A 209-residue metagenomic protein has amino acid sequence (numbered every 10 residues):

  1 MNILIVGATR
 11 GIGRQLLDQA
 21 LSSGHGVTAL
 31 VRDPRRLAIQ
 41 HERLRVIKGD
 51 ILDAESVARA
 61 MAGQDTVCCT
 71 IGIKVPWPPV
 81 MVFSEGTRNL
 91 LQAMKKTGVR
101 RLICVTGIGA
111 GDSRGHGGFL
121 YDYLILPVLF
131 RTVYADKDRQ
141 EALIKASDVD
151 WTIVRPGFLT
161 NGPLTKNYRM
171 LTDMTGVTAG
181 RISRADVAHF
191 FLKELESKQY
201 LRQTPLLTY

Functional and structural regions predicted by a protein language model:
I3-S22: N-terminal Rossmann NAD(P)H-binding glycine-rich loop of SDR-like oxidoreductase domains
L30-R35, D50-I51: N-terminal Rossmann-fold cofactor-binding loop
R45-Q64: Conserved Rossmann-fold cofactor-binding substructure of NAD(P)-dependent oxidoreductases
I71-V75, T106: Conserved NAD(P)H cofactor-binding loop of Rossmann-fold oxidoreductase domains
V75-L102, A135, R139: NAD(P)-cofactor binding segment of oxidoreductase domains
G86, D136, V154, I182-L192 (+1 more regions): Substrate-positioning beta->alpha
D112, P163-Y168, E194-R202: Glycine/proline-rich active-site loop of Rossmann-fold NAD(P)-dependent oxidoreductases
E141-G162: Conserved beta-loop-beta element that borders a ligand/cofactor-binding pocket
